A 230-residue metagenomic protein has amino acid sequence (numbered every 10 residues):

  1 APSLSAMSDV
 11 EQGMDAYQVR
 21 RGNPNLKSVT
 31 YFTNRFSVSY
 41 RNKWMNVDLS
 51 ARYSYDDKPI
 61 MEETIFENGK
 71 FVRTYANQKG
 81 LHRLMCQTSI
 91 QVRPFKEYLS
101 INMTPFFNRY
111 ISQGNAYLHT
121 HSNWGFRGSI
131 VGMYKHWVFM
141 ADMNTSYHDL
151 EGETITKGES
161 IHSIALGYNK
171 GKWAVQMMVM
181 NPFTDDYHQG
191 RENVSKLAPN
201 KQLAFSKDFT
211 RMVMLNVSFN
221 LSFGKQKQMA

Functional and structural regions predicted by a protein language model:
A1, E11, F32, N42 (+8 more regions): Transmembrane beta-strands of outer-membrane beta-barrel pores
A1-D48, Y55, R73-L84, L203-R211: Outer-membrane beta-barrel signature, preferentially recognizing the C-terminal barrel domain of Gram-negative
S3-E11, Y17-R20, A51, P59-N68 (+5 more regions): Outer-membrane beta-barrel translocator domains and adjoining extracellular loop/strand segments of Gram-negative
R21-N23, K27, N46-M103, Q113-H119 (+1 more regions): Outer membrane beta-barrel strand-and-loop segments of large Gram-negative receptors, especially TonB-dependent
L26, F36-Y40, A51, C86-P94 (+5 more regions): Residues on the lipid-exposed face of transmembrane beta-strands in outer-membrane beta-barrel proteins
T30-N34, K43, G80-C86, L118-F126 (+3 more regions): Residues that define the transmembrane beta-barrel architecture of outer-membrane proteins
K43-V47, L84, F95-I101, W124 (+3 more regions): Outer-envelope beta-barrel architecture signal
K170-A230: C-terminal beta-signal and adjacent terminal beta-strands/loops of Gram-negative outer-membrane beta-barrel proteins
